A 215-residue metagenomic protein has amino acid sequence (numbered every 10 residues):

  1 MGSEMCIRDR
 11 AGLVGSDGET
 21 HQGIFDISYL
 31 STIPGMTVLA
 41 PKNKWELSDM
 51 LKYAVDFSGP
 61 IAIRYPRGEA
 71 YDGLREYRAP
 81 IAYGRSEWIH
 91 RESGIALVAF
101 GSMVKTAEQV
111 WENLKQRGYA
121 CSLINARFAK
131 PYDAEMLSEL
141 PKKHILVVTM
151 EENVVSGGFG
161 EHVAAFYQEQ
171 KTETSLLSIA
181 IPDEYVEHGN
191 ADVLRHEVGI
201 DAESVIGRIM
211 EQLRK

Functional and structural regions predicted by a protein language model:
M1-I7: Short, small-residue-biased leader/transition segments that mark boundaries at the very start of proteins
S3, T32, F166-Q170: Alpha-helix C-terminal capping segments
E4, E46, E151-E152: Acidic-residue sensor for enzyme active/binding pockets
R8-D9, A40-K42, E152-G157: Active-site nucleophile and cofactor-binding loops and adjacent substrate-binding regions of central metabolic enzymes
R10-D56, R208: Conserved thiamine diphosphate
L13-G23, D56-K215: Thiamine diphosphate
